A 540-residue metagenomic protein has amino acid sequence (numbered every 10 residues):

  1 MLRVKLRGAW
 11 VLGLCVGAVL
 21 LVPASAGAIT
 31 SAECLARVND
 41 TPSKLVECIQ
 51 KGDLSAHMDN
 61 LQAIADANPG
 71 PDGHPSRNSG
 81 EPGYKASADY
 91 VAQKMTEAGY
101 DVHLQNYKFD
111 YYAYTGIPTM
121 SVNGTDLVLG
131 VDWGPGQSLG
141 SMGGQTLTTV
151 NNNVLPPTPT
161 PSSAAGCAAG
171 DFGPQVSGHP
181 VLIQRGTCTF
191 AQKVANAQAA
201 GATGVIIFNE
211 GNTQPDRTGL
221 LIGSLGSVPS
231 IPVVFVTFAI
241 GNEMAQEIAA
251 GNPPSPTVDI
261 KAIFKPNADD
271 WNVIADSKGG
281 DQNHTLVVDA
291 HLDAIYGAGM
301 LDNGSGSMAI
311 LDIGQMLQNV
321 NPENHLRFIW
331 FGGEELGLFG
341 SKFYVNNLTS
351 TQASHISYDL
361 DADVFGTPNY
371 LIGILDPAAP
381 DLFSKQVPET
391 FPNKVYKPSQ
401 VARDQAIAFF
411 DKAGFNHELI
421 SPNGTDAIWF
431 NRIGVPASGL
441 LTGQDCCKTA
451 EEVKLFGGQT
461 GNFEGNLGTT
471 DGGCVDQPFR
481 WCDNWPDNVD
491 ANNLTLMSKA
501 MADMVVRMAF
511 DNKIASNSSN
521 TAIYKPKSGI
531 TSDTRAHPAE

Functional and structural regions predicted by a protein language model:
M1-A28: Secretory targeting and sorting signals
A28-A88, A98, S277-G279, S518 (+1 more regions): N-terminal hydrophobic or amphipathic helices/low-complexity stretches enriched in small/hydrophobic/Pro/Gly
D40, D59, N68-Q175: Noncatalytic luminal/extracellular "stalk/propeptide" segments of secretory-pathway proteins
S79-P82, V128-V236, N416-H417: Extracellular/luminal Protease-associated
L129, W133-G166, L225-L301, Q315 (+2 more regions): Soluble metallo-hydrolase cores and metallopeptidase-like ectodomains found primarily in the secretory/periplasmic
G226-V228, D312-F339, A362, S516-S518: Short helix-loop-beta-strand segments that form the rim/entrance of peptidase-like active sites
N321-P322, F331-T449: Metal-dependent peptidase/peptidase-like ectodomains
C447-K527: His/Asp/Glu-rich mid-to-C-terminal helical/loop segments that flank catalytic regions of hydrolases
